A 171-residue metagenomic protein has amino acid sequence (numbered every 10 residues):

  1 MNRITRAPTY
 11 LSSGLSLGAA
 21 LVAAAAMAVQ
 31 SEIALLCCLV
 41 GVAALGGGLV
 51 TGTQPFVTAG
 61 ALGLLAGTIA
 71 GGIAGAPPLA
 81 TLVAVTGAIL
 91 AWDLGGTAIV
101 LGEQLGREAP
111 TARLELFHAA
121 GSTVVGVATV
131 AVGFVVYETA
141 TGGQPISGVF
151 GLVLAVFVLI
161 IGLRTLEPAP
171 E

Functional and structural regions predicted by a protein language model:
M1-L35, A128, G148-A169: Alpha-helical transmembrane segments and their cytosolic membrane-interface
N2-I4, G106-A120: Membrane-interface segments at loop-to-transmembrane junctions
N2-T5, G46-A61, E167-E171: Membrane-helix interface "capping/anchor" motifs
L15-I33, A44-T51, A61-P78, G121-T139: Hydrophobic alpha-helical transmembrane segments and adjacent interfacial helices in integral membrane proteins
Q54-A66, V83-T86: Cytoplasmic-side transmembrane-helix entry/capping segments in multi-pass membrane proteins
I69-W92, L152-L154: Alpha-helical transmembrane segments
G95-T111, P168-E171: Cytoplasmic membrane-interface regions of multi-pass membrane proteins
R113-E171: C-terminal membrane-adjacent module
